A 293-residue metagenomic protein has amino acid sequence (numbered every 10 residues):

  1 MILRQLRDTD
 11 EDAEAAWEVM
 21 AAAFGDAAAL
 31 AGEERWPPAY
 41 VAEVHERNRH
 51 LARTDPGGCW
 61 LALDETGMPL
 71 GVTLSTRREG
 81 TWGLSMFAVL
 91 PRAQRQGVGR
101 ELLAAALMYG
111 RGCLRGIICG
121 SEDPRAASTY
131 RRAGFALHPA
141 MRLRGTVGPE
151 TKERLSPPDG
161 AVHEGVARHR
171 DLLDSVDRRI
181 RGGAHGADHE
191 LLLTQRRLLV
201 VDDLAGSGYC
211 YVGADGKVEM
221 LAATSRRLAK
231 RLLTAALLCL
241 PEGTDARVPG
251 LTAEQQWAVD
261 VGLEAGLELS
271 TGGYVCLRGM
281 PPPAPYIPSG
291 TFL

Functional and structural regions predicted by a protein language model:
I2-E18, D159-L172: A short beta-loop-alpha structural element at the N-terminal edge of CoA-dependent acyl/N-acetyltransferase catalytic
W17-P69, R178-L198: Active-site rim helix/loop that mediates acceptor-substrate recognition in acyltransferases
C59-L61, G67-T76, G83-A88, L204-E219: Conserved beta-strand in the GNAT
L63, F87-Q94, G216-A229, G250-T252: A short, internal acetyl-CoA/4′-phosphopantetheine-binding micro-motif in the GNAT/acyltransferase core
G80, R115-C119, A136-E150, L269-M280: Conserved catalytic-core motifs of GNAT/GCN5-like acyltransferases
W82-L84, Y109-D123, P241-T252, T271-G272: Conserved GNAT acetyl-CoA-binding A-motif
M86-P91, R95-M108, A127, R131-R132 (+1 more regions): Conserved acetyl-CoA-binding loop-helix of GNAT-fold acetyltransferases
R132-G216: Amide-forming acyltransferase catalytic core, primarily the GNAT-like/NAT-type and related acyltransferase folds
